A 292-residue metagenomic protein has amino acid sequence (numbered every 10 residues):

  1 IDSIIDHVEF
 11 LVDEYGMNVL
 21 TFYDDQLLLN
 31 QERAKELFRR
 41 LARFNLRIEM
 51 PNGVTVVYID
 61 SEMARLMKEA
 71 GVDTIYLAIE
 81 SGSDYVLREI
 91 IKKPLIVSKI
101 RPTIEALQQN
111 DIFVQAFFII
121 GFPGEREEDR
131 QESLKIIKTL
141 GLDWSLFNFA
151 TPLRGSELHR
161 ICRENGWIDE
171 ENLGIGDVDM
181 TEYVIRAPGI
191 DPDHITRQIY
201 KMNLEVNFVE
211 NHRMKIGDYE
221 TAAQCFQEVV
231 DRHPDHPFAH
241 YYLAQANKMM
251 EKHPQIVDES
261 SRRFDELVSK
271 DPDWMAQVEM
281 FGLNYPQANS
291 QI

Functional and structural regions predicted by a protein language model:
I1-D2, R88: Canonical Radical SAM [4Fe-4S] cluster-binding loop centered on the CxxxCxxC motif and its immediate flanking residues
S3-D25, G176-R186: Short Fe-S-cluster ligation motifs
Q31, R40-D231, N247, E251-S269: A structural motif corresponding to the C-terminal lobe/cap of the Radical SAM core domain
M202, A246, F281-A288: TPR/TPR-like alpha-solenoid repeats
A239, W274-Q277: TPR alpha-solenoid repeat register
Y241-L243: TPR/TPR-like alpha-solenoid signature
